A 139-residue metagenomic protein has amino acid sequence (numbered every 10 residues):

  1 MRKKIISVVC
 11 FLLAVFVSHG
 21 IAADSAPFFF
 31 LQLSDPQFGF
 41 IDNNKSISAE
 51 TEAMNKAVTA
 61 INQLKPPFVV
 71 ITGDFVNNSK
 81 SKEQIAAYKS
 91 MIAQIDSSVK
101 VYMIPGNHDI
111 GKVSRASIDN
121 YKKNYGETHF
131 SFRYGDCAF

Functional and structural regions predicted by a protein language model:
M1-V9: Bacterial N-terminal signal peptides that target proteins for export
S7-V8, D24, Q63, S98: N-terminal hydrophobic alpha-helix used for membrane targeting or insertion
V8-V17: Bacterial N-terminal signal peptides
G20-I85, T128: N-terminal active-site segment of His-dependent metallophosphoesterases
S81-F139: Extended active-site neighborhood of metal-dependent phosphoesterases/phosphodiesterases
